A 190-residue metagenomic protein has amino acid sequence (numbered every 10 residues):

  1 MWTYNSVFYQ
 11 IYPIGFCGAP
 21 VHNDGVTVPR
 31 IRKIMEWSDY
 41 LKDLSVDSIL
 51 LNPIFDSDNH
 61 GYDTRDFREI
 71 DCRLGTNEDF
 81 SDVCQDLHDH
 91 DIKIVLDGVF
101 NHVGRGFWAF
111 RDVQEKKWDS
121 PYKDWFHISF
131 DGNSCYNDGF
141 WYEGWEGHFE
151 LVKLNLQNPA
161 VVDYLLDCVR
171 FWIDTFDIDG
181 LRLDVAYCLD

Functional and structural regions predicted by a protein language model:
W2-V7, Y12-D47, I54-F176: Substrate-binding/active-site clefts of carbohydrate-active enzymes
I49, D179-L181: Hydrophobic residues within beta-strands of alpha/beta enzymes
R73-L74, Y187-D190: Acidic-and-aromatic substrate-binding clefts and catalytic sites of carbohydrate-active enzymes
C84, R182-D184: Short, cationic motifs built from Arg/Lys/His that form the positively charged side of catalytic pockets
V99-F100, D184-C188: Catalytic metal-binding/acid-base residues of hydrolase active sites
